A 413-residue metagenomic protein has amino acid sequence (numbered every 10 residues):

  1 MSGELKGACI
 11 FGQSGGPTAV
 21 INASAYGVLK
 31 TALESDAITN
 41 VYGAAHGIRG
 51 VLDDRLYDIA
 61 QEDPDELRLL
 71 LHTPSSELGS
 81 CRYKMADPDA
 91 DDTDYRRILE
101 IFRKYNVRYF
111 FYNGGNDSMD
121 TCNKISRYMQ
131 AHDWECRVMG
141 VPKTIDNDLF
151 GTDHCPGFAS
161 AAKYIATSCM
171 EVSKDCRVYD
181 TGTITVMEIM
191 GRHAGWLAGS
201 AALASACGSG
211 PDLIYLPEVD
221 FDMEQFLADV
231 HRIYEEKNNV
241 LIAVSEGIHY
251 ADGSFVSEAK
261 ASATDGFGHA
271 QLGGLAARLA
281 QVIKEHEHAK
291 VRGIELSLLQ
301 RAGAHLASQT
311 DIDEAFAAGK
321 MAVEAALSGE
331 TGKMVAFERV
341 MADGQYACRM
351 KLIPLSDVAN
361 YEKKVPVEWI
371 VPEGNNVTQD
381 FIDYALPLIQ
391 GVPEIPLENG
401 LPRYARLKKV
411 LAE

Functional and structural regions predicted by a protein language model:
S2, D54-R108, D117-S118, P156-A159 (+1 more regions): Glycine-rich oxoanion-binding loops at beta->alpha junctions
S2-R55: N-terminal phosphate-binding or glycine-rich loops at protein starts, especially the Walker A/P-loop of NTPases
L5-F11, L70-K84, K143-D153, D180-T183 (+1 more regions): Gly-rich Lys/Arg/Thr-decorated short loops/hinges at beta-loop-alpha junctions or inter-strand turns that position
S14-G16, A44-R49, R82-Y83, G115-N116 (+6 more regions): Short, ordered loop/turn segments at secondary-structure junctions
T18-V28, V51-L52, D94-R96, N116-K124 (+5 more regions): Short glycine/serine/threonine-rich phosphate/pyrophosphate-binding segments that cradle anionic phosphate groups
I101, Y109-G114, D120-E135, M139 (+1 more regions): Accessory alpha-helical/coil subdomains and C-terminal extensions that flank or cap enzyme catalytic cores
E258-E413: C-terminal non-catalytic interaction/assembly regions of soluble proteins
